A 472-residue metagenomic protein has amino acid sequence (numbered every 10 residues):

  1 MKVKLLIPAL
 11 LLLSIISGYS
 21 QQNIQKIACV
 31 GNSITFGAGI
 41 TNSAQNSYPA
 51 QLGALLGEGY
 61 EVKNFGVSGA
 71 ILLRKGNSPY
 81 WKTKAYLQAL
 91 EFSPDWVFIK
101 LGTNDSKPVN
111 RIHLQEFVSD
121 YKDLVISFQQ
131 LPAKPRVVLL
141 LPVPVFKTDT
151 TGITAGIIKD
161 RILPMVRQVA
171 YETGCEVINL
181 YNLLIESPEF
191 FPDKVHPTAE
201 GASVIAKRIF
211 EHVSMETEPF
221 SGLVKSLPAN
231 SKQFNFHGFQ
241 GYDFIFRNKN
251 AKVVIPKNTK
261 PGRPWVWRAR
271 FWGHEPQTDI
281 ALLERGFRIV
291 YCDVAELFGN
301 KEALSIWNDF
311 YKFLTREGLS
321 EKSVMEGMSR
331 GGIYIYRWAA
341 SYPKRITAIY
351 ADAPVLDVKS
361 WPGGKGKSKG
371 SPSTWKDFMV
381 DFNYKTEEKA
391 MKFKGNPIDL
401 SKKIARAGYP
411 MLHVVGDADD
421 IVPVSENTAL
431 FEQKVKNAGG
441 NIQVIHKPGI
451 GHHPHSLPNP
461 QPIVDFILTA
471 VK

Functional and structural regions predicted by a protein language model:
N23-C29, I34-K122, T151, I157: Conserved SGNH/GDSL esterase-like catalytic core that processes O-acyl groups on lipids and polysaccharides
I40, V143-P219: Catalytic His-Asp segment of secreted/periplasmic serine-dependent ester chemistry enzymes
S78-W81, R337-E387: Hydrolase active-site cap/lid region
K100-N104, S127-D160: Active-site segments of SGNH/GDSL-like serine hydrolases that catalyze O-acetyl group transfer/hydrolysis on lipids
D105, A418-P423, H452-P454: Acidic catalytic loop of the alpha/beta-hydrolase fold
P192, A199-S203, K207, E211-T217 (+1 more regions): C-terminal catalytic histidine-bearing segment of alpha/beta-hydrolase fold enzymes
F298-E321, R337: Alpha/beta-hydrolase active-site loop
S368-K436: The feature captures the conserved acid-bearing segment of alpha/beta-hydrolase catalytic domains
